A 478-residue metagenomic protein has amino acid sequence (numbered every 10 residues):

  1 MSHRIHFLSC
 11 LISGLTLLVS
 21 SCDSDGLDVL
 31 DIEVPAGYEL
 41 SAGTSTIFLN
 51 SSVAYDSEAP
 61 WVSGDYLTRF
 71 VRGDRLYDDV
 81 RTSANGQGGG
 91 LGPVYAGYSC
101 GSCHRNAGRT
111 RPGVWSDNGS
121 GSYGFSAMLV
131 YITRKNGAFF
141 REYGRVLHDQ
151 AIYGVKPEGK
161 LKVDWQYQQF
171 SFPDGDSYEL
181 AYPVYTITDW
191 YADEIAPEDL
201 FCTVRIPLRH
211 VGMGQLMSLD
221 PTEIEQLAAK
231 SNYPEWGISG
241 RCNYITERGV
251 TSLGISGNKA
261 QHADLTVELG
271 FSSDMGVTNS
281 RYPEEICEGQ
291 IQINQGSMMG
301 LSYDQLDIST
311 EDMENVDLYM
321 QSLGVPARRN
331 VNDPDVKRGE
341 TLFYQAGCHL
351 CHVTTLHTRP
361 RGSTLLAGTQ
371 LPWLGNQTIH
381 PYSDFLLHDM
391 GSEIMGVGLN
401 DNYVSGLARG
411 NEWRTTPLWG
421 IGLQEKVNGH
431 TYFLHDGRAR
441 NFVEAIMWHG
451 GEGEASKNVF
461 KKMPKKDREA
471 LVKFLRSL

Functional and structural regions predicted by a protein language model:
M1-C10: Bacterial N-terminal signal peptides that target proteins for export
S9-L18: Bacterial N-terminal signal peptides
V19-T44, F48-L49: Bacterial Sec-dependent N-terminal signal peptides
F48-L49, Y55-R69, D79-M313: Extracytoplasmic redox metalloprotein regions
V53-L91, N315-Y344, T358, S363 (+1 more regions): Electrostatic cytochrome c docking/interface patches
L67, N106-R109, Q150-I187, L306-R328 (+2 more regions): C-terminal capping alpha-helices of c-type cytochrome domains
L91-G97, G101, R111-T133, R209-M213 (+3 more regions): Gly/Gly-Pro-rich "capping" loops immediately C-terminal to redox-active cysteine motifs in periplasmic/lumenal
Y95-A107, H210, V316, G339 (+5 more regions): The canonical Cys-X-X-Cys-His
